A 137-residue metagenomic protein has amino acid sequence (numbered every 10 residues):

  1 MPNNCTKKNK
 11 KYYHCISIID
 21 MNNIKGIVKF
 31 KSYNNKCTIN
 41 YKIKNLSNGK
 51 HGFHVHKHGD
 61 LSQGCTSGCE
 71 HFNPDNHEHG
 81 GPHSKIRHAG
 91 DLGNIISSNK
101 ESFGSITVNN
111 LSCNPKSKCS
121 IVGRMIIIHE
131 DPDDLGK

Functional and structural regions predicted by a protein language model:
P2-K137: N-terminal leader/targeting pre-sequences
